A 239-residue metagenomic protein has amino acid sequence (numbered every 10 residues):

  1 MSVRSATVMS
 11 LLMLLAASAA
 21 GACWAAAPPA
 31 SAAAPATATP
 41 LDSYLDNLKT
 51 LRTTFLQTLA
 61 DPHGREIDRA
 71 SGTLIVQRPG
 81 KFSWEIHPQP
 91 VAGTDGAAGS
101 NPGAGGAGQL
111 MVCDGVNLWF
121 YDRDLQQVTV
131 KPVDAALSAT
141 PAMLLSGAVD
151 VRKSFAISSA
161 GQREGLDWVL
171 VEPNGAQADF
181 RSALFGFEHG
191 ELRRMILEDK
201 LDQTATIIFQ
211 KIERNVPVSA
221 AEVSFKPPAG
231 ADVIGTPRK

Functional and structural regions predicted by a protein language model:
S2, C23-I67, P227-K239: N-terminal leader/targeting segments and the immediate start of mature chains
M9-A22: Bacterial N-terminal signal peptides
L45, L137-R152: Short, solvent-exposed helix-to-loop capping segments enriched in aromatics
L48-T50, R69-S71, Q77-P79, G106-G108 (+7 more regions): Extracytoplasmic
Q57-L59, G80, I86-P90, G115-N117 (+7 more regions): A mature extracytoplasmic/lumenal domain signature
T73-P141, A205-T206: An acidic-aromatic
T129, D150-K239: Gly/Pro-enriched, hydrophobic low-complexity segments that function as extracytoplasmic propeptides/linkers
